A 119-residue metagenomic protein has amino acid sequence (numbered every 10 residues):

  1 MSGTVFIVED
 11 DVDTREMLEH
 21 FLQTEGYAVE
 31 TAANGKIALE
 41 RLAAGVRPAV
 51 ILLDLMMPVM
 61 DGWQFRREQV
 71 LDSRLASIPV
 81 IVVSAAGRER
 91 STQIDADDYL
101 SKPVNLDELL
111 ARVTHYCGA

Functional and structural regions predicted by a protein language model:
E9: Conserved acidic carboxylate
E16-T24: Charged docking surfaces used in two-component/phosphorelay signaling
T31-V50: Acidic, metal-coordinating helix/loop segments flanking the phosphotransfer/catalytic sites of two-component signaling
D54: Active-site residues of response regulator receiver
M57: Receiver (REC) domain active-site loop signature in two-component systems and cognate sites in sensor histidine kinases
V83-S84: Hydrophobic/aromatic residues positioned on beta-strands within the core alpha/beta folds
V104-C117: C-terminal output helix
